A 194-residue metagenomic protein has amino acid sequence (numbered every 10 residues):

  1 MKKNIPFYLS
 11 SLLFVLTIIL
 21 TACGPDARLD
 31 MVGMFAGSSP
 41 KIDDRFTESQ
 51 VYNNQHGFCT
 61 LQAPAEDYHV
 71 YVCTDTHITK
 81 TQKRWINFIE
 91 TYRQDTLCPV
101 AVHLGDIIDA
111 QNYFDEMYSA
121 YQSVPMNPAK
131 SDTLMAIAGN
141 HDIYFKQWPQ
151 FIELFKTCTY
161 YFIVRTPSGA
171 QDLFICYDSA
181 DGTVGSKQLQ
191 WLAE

Functional and structural regions predicted by a protein language model:
M1-K2, A101, I107, S186 (+1 more regions): Generic N-terminal leader/processing signal
K2-L12: Bacterial N-terminal signal peptides that target proteins for export
S10-T21: Bacterial N-terminal signal peptides
T17, Q94-D95, P128-S131: Alpha-helix termination/capping residues and helix-transition junctions
I19, H103, L173: Conserved Rossmann-like nucleotide-binding pocket used by diverse enzymes that bind dinucleotide cofactors
C23-D115: N-terminal active-site segment of His-dependent metallophosphoesterases
G33-H56, Y113-A193: Extended active-site neighborhood of metal-dependent phosphoesterases/phosphodiesterases
